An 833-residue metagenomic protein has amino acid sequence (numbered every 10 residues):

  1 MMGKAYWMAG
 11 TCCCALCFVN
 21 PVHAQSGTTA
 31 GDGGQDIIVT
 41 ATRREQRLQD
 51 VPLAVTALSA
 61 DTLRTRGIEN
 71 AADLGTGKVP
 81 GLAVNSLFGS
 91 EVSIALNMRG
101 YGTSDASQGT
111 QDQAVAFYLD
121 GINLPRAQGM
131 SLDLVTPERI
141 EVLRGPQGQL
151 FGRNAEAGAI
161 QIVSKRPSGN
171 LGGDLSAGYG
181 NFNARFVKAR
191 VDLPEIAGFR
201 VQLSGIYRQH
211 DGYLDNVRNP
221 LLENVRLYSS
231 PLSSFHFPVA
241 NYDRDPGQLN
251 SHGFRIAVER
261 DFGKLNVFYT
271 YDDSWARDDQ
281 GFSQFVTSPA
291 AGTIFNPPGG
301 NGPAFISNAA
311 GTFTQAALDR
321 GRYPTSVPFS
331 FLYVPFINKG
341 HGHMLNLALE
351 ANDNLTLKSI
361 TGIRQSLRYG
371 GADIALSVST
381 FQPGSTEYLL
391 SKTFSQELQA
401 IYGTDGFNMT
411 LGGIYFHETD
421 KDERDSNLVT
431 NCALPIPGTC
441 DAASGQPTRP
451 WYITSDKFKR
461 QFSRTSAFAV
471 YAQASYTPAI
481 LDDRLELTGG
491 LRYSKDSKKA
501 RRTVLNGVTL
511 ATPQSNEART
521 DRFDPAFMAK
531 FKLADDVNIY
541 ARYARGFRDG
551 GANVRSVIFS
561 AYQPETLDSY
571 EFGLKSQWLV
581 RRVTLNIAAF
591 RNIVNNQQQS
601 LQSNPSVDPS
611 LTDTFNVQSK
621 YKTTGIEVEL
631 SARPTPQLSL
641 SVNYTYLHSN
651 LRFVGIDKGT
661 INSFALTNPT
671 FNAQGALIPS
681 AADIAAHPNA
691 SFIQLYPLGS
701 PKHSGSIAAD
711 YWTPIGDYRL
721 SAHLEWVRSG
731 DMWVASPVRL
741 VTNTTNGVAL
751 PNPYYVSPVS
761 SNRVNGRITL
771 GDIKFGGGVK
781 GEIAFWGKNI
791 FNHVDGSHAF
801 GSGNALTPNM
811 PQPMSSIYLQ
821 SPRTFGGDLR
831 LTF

Functional and structural regions predicted by a protein language model:
M1-G77, L349, L831: N-terminal Sec signal peptide and the immediately downstream disordered periplasmic leader that contains the TonB box
D36, A72, A95-N97, Y118 (+3 more regions): N-terminal periplasmic accessory domains that precede and gate Gram-negative outer-membrane beta-barrel machines
V84, S107, A114-P146: Short acidic/polar hinge/loop motifs at secondary-structure boundaries that mediate gating or recognition
G172, Y179-T287, K339-L345, K392 (+6 more regions): Transmembrane beta-barrel wall of Gram-negative outer-membrane proteins
F237-R244, L249-T410, F416-T419, T584-L585: Outer-membrane beta-barrel domain signature, strongest for Gram-negative TonB-dependent receptors and also present
N346-E350, T356-G362, L367-A372, K532 (+2 more regions): Membrane-embedded beta-barrel scaffold of Gram-negative outer-membrane proteins
N408-T410, I480-L481, L487, N616-P737: Gram-negative outer-membrane beta-barrel transporters
Q637, S649, G716-R719, V727-T744 (+1 more regions): C-terminal beta-signal and adjacent terminal beta-strands/loops of Gram-negative outer-membrane beta-barrel proteins
